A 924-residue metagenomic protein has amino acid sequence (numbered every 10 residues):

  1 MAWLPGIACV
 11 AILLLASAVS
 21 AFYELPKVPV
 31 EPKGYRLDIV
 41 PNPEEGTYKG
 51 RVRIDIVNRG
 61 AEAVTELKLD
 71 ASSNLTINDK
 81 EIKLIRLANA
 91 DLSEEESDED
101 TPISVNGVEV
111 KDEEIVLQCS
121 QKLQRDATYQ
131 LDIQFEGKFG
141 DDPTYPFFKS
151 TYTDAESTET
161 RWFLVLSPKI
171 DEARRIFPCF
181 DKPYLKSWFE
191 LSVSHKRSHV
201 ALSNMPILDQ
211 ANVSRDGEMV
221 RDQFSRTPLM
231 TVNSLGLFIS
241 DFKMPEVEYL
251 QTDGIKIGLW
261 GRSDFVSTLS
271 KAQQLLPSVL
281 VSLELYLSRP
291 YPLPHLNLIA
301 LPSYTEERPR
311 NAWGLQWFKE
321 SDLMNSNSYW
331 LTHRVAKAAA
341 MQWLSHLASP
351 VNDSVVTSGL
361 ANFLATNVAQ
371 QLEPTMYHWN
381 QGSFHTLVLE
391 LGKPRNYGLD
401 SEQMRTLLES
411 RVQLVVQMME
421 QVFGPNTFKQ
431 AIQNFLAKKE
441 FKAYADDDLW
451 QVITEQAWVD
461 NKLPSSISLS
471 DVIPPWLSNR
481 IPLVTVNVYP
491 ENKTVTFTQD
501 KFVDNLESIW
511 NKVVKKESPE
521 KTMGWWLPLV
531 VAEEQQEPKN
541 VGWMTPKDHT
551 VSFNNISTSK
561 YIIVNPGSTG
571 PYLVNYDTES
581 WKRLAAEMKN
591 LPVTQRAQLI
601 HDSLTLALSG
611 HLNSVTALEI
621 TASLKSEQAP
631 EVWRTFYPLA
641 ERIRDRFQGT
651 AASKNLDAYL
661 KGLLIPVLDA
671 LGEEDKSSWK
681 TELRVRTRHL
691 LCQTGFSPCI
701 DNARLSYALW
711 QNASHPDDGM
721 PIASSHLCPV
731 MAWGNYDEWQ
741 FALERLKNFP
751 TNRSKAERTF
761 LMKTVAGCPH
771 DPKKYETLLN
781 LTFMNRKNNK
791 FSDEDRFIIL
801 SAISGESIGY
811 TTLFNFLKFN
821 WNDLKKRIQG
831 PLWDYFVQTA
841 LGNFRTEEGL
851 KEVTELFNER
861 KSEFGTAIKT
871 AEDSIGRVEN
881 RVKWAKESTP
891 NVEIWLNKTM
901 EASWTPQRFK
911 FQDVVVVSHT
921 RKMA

Functional and structural regions predicted by a protein language model:
A2-R53, N78, E156-F163, P183 (+1 more regions): N-terminal, polar/Ser/Thr-rich
L25-K27, R125, Q134-E190, P245 (+2 more regions): Glycine/proline-rich low-complexity spacer/linker segments in large multi-domain proteins
G50, P168-D171, C179-A336, F363 (+1 more regions): Hydrophobic helix-coil surface modules that form long, contiguous segments used for peptide/substrate interaction
D55-N74, C179, E190-K196, D504-L529: Surface-exposed beta-strand/loop patches in extracellular or lumenal glycoproteins
S72-D154, H549-I556: A surface-exposed beta-strand-loop module
N78-I82, L463-S470, P475, I481-N565: Beta-strand-rich binding/interaction modules
F224, L259-S508, G649, K654-A658 (+3 more regions): Hydrophobic alpha-helical and helix-loop surface patches within well-folded domains that function as non-catalytic
F384-G392, T406, R411-V412, A437 (+3 more regions): Long, ordered, helix-rich scaffold segments
